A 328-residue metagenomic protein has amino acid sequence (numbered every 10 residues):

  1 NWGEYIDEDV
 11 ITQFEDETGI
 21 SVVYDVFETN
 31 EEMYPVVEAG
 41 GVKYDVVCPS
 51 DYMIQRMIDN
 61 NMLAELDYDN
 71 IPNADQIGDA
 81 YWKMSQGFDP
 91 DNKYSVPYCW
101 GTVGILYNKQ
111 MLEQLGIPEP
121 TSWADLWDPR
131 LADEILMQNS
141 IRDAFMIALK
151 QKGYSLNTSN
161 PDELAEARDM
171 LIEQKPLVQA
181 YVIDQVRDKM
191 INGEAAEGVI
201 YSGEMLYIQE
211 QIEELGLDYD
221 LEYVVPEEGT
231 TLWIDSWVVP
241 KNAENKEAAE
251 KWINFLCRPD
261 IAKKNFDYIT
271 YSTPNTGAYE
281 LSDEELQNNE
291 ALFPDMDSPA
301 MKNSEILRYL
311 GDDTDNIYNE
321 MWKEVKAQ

Functional and structural regions predicted by a protein language model:
N1-R56: Early extracytoplasmic/lumenal segment of secretory-pathway proteins
P35, Q55-W100, L115-P118, S122: Hinge/lid segment of periplasmic solute-binding proteins
A64-D75, L215-T231, P240-A243: Short beta-strand->loop
L106-M111, K150-G153, W233-N245, K264: A bilobed periplasmic-binding-protein/Venus flytrap-type ligand-binding module shared by bacterial periplasmic
A124-N139: Short loop->beta-strand "edge-of-pocket" segments that line small-molecule binding or catalytic clefts across diverse
L136-S140, A144, A148, K152-V224: Ligand-binding pocket segment of bilobal, Venus flytrap-like solute-binding proteins
P240-M301: Mature extracytoplasmic/periplasmic domains
S298-Q328: Conserved C-terminal helix/tail region of periplasmic/extracytoplasmic solute-binding proteins
